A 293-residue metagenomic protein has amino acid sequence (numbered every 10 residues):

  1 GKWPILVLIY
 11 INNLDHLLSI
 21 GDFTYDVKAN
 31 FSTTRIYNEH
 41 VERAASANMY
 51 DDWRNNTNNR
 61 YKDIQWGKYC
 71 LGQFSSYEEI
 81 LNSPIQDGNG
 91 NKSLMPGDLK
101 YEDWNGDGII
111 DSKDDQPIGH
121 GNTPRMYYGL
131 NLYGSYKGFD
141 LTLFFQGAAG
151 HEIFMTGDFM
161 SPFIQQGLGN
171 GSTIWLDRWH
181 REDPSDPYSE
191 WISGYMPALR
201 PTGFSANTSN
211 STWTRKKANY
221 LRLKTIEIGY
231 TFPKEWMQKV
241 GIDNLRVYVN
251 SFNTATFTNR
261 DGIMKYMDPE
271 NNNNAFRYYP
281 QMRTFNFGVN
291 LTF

Functional and structural regions predicted by a protein language model:
G1-P4, M49-E78, L168, R178 (+3 more regions): C-terminal beta-signal and terminal closure region of outer-membrane beta-barrel proteins
L6-N12, M126-L132, F139, L223-I228 (+1 more regions): Hydrophobic, lipid-facing positions within transmembrane beta-strands of outer-membrane proteins
N12, V27-A29, L143, V247-V249 (+1 more regions): Membrane-embedded beta-strand positions of outer-membrane beta-barrel proteins
H16-G121, S172-S189: Conserved small-residue
G21-V27, M126, K137-F139, N219 (+2 more regions): Outer-envelope beta-barrel architecture signal
F31-Y37, Y136-G138, G147-H151, T225 (+3 more regions): Transmembrane beta-strands of outer-membrane beta-barrel pores
I36-W53, G150-R178, F257-K265: Outer-membrane beta-barrel and related beta-rich outer-membrane complex signature in Gram-negative bacteria
A148-R246: Extracytoplasmic gating/loop element in the C-terminal half of outer-membrane beta-barrel translocons and assembly
